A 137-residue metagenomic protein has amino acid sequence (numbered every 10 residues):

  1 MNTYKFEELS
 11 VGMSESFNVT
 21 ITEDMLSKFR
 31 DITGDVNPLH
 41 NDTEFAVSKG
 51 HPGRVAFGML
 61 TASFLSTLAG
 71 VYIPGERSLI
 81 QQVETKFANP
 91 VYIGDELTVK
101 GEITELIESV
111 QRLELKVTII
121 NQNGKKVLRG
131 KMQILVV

Functional and structural regions predicted by a protein language model:
M1-S78: Hot-dog-fold acyl-thioester-processing enzymes
N2-V11, V91-V137: HotDog/MaoC-like acyl-thioester-processing domains
S16-T20, K86, E102, Q133-L135: Generic structural detector for well-ordered beta-strands
K28, F45, Q81, V110-Q111 (+1 more regions): Sparse recognition of residues in long alpha-helices and their boundaries
L39-H40, H51, L79-I80, T85-K86 (+4 more regions): Short, intrinsically disordered/low-complexity patches at protein termini and at juxtamembrane boundaries
A69-D95, V99: Mid-chain, well-packed structural core segment of small domains
